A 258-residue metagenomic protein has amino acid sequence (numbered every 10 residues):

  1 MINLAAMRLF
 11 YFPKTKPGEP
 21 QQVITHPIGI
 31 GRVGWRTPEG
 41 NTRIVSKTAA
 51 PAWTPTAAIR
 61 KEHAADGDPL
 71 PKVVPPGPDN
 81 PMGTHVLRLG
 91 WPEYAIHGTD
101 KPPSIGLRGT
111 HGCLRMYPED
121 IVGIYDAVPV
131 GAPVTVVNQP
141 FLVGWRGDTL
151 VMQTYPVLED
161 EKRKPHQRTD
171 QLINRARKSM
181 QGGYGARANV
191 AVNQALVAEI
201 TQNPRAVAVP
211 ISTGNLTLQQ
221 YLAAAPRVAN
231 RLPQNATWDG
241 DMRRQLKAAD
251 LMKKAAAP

Functional and structural regions predicted by a protein language model:
M1-S104, G123-A127, T154-K253: Gly/Pro-biased beta-strand-loop elements
W35, Q139-V143: Short, charged beta-turn/beta-strand-edge "cap" motif at the junction between a beta-strand and an adjacent loop
R43-S46, R115, V136: Structural signal for conserved beta-strand scaffold positions within catalytic alpha/beta enzyme cores
P102-G112: Short, basic/aromatic beta-hairpin or loop at an interaction surface
H111-Y125: Short beta-strand-centered segments at strand-helix junctions
G131-V134: Loop/turn positions that initiate beta-strands
V143-T149: Short, Lys/Arg- and Gly-enriched loop/turn segments at beta-strand edges
A257-P258: Short, solvent-exposed mixed-charge patches
